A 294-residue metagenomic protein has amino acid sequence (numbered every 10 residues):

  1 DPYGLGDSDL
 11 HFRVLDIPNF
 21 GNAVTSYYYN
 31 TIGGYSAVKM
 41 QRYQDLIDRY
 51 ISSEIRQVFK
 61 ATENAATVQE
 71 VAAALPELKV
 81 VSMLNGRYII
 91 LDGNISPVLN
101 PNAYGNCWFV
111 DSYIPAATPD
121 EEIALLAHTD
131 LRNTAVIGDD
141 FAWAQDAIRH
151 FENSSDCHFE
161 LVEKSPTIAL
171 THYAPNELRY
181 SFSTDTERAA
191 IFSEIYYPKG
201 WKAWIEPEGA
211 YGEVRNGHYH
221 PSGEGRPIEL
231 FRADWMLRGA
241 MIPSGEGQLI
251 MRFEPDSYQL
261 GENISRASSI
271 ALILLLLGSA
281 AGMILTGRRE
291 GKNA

Functional and structural regions predicted by a protein language model:
D1-V81, L99-N153, P198, E208-Y211 (+1 more regions): Extracytoplasmic/lumenal acceptor-recognition loop(s) of multi-pass membrane glycoenzymes
L10, N85, N94, N176 (+1 more regions): Residues that flank catalytic or metal-binding motifs in active/ligand-binding sites
R13-D16, G86-L91: Short, hydrophobic beta-strand segments that form beta-sheet elements in well-ordered domains
F59, V68, G86, G93-N94: Extended recognition/assembly regions associated with phosphoester-bond processing machinery
L75, V81, A135-A294: Active-site-proximal, structured, solvent-exposed surfaces of multi-pass membrane proteins that position macromolecular
I95-P97, G239: Conserved hydrophobic/aromatic beta-strand scaffold that supports enzyme active sites
